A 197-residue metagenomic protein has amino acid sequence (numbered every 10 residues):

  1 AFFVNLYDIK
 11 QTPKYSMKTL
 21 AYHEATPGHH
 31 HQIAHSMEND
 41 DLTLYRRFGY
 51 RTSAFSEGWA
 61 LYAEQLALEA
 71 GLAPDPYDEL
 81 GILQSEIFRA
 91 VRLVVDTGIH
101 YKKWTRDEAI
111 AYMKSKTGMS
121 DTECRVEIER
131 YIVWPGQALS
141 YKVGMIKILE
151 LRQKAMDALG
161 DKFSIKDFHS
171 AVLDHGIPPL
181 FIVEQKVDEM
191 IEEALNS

Functional and structural regions predicted by a protein language model:
A1-S197: Long, His/Glu/Asp-enriched segments that create or flank divalent metal/ion-associated functional microenvironments
